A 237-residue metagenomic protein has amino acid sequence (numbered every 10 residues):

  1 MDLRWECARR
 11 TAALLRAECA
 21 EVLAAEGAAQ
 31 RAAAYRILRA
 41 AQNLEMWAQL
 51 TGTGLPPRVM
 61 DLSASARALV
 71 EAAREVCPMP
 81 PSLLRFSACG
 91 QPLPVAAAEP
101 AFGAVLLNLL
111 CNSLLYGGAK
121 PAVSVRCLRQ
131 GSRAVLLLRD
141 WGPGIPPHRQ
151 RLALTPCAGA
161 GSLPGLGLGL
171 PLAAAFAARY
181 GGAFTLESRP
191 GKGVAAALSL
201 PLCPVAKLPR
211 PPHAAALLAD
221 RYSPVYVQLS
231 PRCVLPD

Functional and structural regions predicted by a protein language model:
L14, A28-V76: Conserved DHp (HisKA) dimerization/phosphotransfer helix of two-component histidine kinases, i.e., the long coiled-coil
L83-L93: Conserved catalytic submotifs in the C-terminal HATPase_c
N112-L114: Short helix-loop "hinge" at the ATP-lid/N-box region of the Bergerat-fold HATPase_c
K120-S132: Short beta-strand/loop element within the Bergerat-fold HATPase_c
D140: Acidic ATP/Mg2+-coordinating residue in the GHKL
I145-C157: Short conserved segment of the HATPase_c
A183, E187-D237: Flexible, glycine-/charge-rich segments associated with ATP-binding catalytic modules
